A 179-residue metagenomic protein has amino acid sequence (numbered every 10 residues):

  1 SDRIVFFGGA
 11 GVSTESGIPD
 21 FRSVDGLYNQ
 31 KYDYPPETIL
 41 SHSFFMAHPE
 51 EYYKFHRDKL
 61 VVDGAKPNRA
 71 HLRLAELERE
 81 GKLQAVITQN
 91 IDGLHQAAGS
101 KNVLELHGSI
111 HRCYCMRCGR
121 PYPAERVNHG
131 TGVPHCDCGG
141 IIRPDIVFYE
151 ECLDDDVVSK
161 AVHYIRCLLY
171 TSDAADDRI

Functional and structural regions predicted by a protein language model:
S1, L168: An anion/phosphate-binding loop that grips the pyrophosphate of nucleotide cofactors and donors
D2-I4, L83, C138: A generic hydrophobic-helix recognition signal that picks specific residues within alpha-helical hydrophobic
V5-G8, T88: Short hydrophobic beta-strand that contains or immediately precedes a catalytic carboxylate
V12-R112, M116: Conserved catalytic-core helix/loop/strand module for nucleotide-ribose chemistry
F55-V62, P144-V147, S172: Short, basic, glycine/proline-bearing loop/turn elements
K101-S159: Cys/His-rich short segments
Y170-I179: Single conserved hydrophobic/aromatic residue that forms the stacking wall/gate of nucleotide- or nucleobase-binding
